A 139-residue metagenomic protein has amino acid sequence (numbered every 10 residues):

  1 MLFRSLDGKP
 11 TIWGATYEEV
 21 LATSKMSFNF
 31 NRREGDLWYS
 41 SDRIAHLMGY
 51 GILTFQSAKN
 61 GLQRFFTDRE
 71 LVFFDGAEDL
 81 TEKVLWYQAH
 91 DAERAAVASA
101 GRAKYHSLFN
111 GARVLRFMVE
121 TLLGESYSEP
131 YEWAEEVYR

Functional and structural regions predicted by a protein language model:
M1-R69, F73, E125, W133: Nucleotide-sugar donor-binding catalytic core of glycosyltransferases
P10, A58-K59, D79-L80, A98 (+1 more regions): Short linear sequence motifs
A15, A45, E78-T81, A112-R113: A structural signal for well-ordered alpha-helical segments within the folded catalytic domains of diverse enzymes
E18, A22, E78-T81, L85: Amphipathic, non-transmembrane alpha-helical secondary structure
L71-A77, Y87-D91: Conserved acidic donor-binding segment of nucleotide-sugar-dependent glycosyltransferases
E82-R139: C-terminal amphipathic helix plus adjacent low-complexity, charged tail appended to glycosyltransferase catalytic
